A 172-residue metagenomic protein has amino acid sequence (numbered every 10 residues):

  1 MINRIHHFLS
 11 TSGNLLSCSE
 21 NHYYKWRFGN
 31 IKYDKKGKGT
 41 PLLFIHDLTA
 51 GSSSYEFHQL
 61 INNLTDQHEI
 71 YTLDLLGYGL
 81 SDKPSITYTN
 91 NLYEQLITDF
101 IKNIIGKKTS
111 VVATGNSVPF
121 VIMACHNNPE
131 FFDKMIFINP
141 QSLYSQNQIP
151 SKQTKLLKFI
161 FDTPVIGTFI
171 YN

Functional and structural regions predicted by a protein language model:
M1-Y23: An N-terminal hydrophobic leader/cap segment in hydrolases
R27-G29, D34-L80: Conserved HGGG/HGGXW glycine-rich cap/lid loop of the alpha/beta-hydrolase fold
P41, E69, K108-S110, F131-K134: Structural signature of beta-strand start/N-cap positions in the alpha/beta core of ABC transporter nucleotide-binding
S54-E56, S81-T87, Q146-Q148: Conserved catalytic-core motifs of eukaryotic protein kinase domains, centered on the activation segment
T72-V112: Active-site loop/oxyanion-hole signature of alpha/beta-hydrolase fold enzymes
V111-T114, I138: Short beta-strand immediately N-terminal to the catalytic nucleophile in serine-hydrolase-like folds
A113-V121: Gly/Ala-rich beta-loop-alpha elbow adjacent to hydrolase catalytic centers
I122-N127, F132-V165: Flexible "cap/lid" loop of the alpha/beta hydrolase fold
